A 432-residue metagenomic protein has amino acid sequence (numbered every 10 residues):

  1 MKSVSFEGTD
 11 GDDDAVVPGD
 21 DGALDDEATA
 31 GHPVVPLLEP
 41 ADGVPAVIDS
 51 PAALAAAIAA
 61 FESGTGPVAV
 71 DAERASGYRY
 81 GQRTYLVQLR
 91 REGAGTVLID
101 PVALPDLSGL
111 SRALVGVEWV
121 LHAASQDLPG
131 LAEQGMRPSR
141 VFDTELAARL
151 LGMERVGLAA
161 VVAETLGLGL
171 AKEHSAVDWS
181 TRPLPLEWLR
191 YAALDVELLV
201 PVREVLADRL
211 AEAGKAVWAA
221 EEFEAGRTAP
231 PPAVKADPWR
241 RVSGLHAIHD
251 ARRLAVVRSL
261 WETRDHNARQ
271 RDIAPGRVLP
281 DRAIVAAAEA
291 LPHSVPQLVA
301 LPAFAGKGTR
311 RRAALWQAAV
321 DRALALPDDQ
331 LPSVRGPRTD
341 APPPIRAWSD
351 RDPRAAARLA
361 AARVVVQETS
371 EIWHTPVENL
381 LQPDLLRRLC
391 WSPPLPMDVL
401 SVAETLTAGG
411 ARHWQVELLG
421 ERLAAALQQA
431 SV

Functional and structural regions predicted by a protein language model:
M1-V68, A72: N-terminal accessory regions of nucleic-acid-interacting proteins
S3-V4, L186, V202-V432: Accessory DNA-binding and partner-docking regions appended to nucleic-acid-acting proteins, especially the terminal
D21-A28, A75-Y78, G95-L98, Q126-A132 (+6 more regions): Short, functional N-terminal and low-complexity linear motifs
G31-P36, Y85-L86, L131-Q134, W373: Intrinsically disordered, low-complexity boundary segments flanking structured domains
V35-L37, D106-S108, P138-S139, R264 (+1 more regions): A short alpha-helix capping/helix-coil boundary motif
P40, E133-Q134, A171, A176 (+4 more regions): Short, functionally important structural connectors and interaction interfaces within domains
V44, E145-L146, R271, P353: Short, contiguous strand/loop micro-motifs
P45-A55, A60-V70, R74-R209: Conserved DEDDh/DEDDy metal-dependent 3′-5′ exonuclease domain
